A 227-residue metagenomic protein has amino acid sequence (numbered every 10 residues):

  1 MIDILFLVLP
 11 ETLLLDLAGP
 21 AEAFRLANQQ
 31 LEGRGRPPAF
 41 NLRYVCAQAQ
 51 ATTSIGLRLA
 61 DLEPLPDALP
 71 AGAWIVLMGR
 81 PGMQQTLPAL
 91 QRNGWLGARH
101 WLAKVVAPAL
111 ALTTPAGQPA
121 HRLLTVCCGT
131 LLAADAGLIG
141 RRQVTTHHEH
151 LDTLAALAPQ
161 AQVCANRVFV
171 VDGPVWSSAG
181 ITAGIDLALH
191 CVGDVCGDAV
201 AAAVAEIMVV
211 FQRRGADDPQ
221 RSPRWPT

Functional and structural regions predicted by a protein language model:
M1-L123, A133-D135, A165, G193 (+2 more regions): Extended, subdomain-level signal for the structured scaffold at the beginning of enzyme domains
G82-Q84, T130-L132, G140, D152: Glycine-rich nucleotide phosphate-binding loop and flanking beta-alpha elements of Rossmann-like dinucleotide-binding
L123-L124, T145, C164, W176: Structural detector of well-ordered beta-strand residues that form the stable sheet scaffold of enzyme domains
L131-G137, V170, G184-I185: Acidic/polar active-site rim loop that often engages polyanionic ligands
G137-L138, G197: Basic phosphate/pyrophosphate-binding loop/patch that engages nucleotide-derived ligands
I139-R167: A conserved active-site-flanking secondary-structure segment within enzyme catalytic domains
V171-A205: Conserved anion/nucleotide-ligand pocket segment
